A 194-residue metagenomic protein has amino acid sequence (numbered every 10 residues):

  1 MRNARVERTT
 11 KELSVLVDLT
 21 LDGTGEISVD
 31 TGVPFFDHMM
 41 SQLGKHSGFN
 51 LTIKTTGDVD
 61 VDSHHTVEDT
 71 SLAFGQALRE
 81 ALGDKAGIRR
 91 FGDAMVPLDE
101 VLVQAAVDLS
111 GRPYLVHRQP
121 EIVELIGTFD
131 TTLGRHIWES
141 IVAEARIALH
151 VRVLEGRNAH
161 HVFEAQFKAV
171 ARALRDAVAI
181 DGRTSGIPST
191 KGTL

Functional and structural regions predicted by a protein language model:
M1-L194: Structural preference for solvent-exposed beta-strand-turn elements and adjacent flexible terminal/loop segments within
